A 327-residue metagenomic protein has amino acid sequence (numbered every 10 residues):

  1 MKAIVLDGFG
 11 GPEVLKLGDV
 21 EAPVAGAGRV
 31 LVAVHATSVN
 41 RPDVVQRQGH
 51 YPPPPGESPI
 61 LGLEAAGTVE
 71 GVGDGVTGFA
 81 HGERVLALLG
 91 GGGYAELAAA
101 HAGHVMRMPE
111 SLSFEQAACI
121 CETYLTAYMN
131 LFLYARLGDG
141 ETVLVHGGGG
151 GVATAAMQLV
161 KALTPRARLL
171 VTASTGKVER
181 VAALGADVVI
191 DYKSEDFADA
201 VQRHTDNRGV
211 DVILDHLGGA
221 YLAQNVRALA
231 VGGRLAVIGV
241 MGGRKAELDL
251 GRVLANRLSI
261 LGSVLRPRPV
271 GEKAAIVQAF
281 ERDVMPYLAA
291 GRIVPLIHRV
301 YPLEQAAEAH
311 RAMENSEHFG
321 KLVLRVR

Functional and structural regions predicted by a protein language model:
E21-S38, H50-G92: Glycine-rich beta-strand-centered segment in the early N-terminal region that forms part of a ligand/cofactor-binding
A80, A118-S194: Mid-domain Rossmann-like dinucleotide-binding core that forms the NAD(H)/NADP(H) cofactor-binding site
R84, T142, R168, G233-R234 (+1 more regions): Short glycine-centered segments of the SAM/dcSAM-binding site in methyltransferase folds
L86, I213-L214: N-terminal Rossmann-like NAD(P) cofactor-binding module of classical short-chain dehydrogenase/reductase
L89-A102: A structural motif shared across PLP-dependent enzymes of the aminotransferase-like
T164, A173-G176, A182, A220-I293 (+1 more regions): Glycine-rich phosphate-binding loop and adjacent beta-alpha segment of Rossmann(oid) nucleotide-cofactor-binding
F197-N207: Short amphipathic alpha-helix with an adjacent loop that forms part of the alpha/beta core around
A290-R299, A307-R327: C-terminal capping/lid region of NAD(P)-dependent oxidoreductase domains
